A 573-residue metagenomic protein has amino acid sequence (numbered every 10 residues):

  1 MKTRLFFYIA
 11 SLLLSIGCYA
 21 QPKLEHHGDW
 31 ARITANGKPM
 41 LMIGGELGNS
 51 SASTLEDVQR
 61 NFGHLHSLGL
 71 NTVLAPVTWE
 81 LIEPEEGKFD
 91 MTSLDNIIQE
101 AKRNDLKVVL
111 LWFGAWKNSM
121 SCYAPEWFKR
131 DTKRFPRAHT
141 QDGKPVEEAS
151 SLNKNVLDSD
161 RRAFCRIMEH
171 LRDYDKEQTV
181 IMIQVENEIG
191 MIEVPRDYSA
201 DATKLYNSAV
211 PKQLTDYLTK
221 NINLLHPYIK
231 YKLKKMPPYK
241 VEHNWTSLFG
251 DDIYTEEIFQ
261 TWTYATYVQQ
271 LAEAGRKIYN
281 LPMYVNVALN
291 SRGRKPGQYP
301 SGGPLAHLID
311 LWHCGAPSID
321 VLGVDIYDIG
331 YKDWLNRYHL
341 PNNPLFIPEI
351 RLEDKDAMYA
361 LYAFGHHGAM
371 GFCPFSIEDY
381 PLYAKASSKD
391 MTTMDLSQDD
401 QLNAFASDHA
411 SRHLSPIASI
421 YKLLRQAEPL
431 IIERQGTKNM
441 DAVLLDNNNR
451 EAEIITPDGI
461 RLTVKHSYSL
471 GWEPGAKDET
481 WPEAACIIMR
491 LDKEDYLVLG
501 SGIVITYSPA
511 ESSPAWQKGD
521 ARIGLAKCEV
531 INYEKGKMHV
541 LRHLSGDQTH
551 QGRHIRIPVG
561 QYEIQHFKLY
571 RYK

Functional and structural regions predicted by a protein language model:
F7-G17: Bacterial N-terminal signal peptides
Y19-N71: N-terminal carbohydrate-binding accessory modules
S50-S67, Y299-G315, Y331-W334, A357-A360: Short, acidic/polar
D57-R134, T261-I278: Aromatic-lined substrate-binding rim segments of carbohydrate-active enzymes
L106, Q270-L281, H307-Y421: Catalytic-core region of carbohydrate-active enzymes that cleave or remodel glycosidic bonds
F135-I309: Polysaccharide-binding and catalytic clefts of secreted carbohydrate-active enzymes
L361-S512: Aromatic- and carboxylate-lined catalytic core of secreted/periplasmic carbohydrate-active enzymes
T463-P482, C486-I488, E494-K573: C-terminal beta-sandwich/jelly-roll accessory domains of carbohydrate-active enzymes
